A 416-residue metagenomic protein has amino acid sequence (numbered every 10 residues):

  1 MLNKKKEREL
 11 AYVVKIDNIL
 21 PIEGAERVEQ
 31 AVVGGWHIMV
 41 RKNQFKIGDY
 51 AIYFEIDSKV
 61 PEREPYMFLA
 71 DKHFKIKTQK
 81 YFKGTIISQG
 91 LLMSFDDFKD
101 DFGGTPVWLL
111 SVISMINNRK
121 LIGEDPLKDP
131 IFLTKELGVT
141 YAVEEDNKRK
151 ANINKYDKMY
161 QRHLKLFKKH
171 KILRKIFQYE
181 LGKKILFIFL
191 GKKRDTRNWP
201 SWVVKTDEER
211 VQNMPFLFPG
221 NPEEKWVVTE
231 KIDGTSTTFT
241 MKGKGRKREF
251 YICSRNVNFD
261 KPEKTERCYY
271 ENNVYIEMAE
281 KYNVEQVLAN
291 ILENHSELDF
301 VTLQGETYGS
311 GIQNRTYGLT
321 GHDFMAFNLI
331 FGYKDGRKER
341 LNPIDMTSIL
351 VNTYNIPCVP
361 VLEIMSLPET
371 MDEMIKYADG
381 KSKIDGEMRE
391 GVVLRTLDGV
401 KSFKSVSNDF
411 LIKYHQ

Functional and structural regions predicted by a protein language model:
M1-Q416: Core nucleotide-handling region used for phosphoryl-transfer chemistry
